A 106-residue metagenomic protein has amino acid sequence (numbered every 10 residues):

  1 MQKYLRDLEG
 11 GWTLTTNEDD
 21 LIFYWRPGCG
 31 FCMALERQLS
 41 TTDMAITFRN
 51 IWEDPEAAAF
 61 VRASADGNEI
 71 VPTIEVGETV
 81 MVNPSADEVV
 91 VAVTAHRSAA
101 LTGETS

Functional and structural regions predicted by a protein language model:
M1-E9, G103-S106: Secretory/periplasmic and organellar redox-cofactor proteins
R6-T42: Local sequence-structure signature of Cys/Sec-based thiol-disulfide redox active-site neighborhoods
D20-I22, A45-F48, E78-V80: Short active-site oxyanion
G30-F31, E56, E88: Short alpha-helical
A45-A59, N68: Thiol-based oxidoreductase modules, predominantly thioredoxin-like and allied folds used for disulfide exchange
A59-A65, V93: Short amphipathic alpha-helix with an adjacent loop that forms part of the alpha/beta core around
A65-E75: Structural micro-motif
V76-T105: Non-catalytic, surface beta->alpha helical segment in thiol-disulfide oxidoreductase systems
